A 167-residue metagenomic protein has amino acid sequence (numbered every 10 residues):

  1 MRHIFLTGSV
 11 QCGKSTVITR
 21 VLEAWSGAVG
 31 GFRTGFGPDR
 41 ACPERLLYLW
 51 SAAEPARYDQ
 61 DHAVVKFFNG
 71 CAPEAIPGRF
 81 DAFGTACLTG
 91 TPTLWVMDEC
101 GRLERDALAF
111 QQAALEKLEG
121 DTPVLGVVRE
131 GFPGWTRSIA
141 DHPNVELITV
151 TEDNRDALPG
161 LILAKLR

Functional and structural regions predicted by a protein language model:
M1-H3: Extreme N-terminal starter segment of soluble prokaryotic enzymes
L6: Hydrophobic anchor at the beta1->P-loop junction of P-loop NTPases
V10: The conserved Walker
G13: Conserved glycine(s) of the Walker
T16: Conserved Walker
T19-C71: N-terminal phosphate/diphosphate-binding loop that engages ATP/GTP or pyrophosphate donors across diverse enzyme folds
K66-L115: Phosphate-binding/switch loop-helix module in NTP-utilizing enzymes
C87, C100-R167: Replace "adjacent to P-loop NTPase cores in ATP/GTP-dependent enzymes" with "adjacent to NTP-binding cores
